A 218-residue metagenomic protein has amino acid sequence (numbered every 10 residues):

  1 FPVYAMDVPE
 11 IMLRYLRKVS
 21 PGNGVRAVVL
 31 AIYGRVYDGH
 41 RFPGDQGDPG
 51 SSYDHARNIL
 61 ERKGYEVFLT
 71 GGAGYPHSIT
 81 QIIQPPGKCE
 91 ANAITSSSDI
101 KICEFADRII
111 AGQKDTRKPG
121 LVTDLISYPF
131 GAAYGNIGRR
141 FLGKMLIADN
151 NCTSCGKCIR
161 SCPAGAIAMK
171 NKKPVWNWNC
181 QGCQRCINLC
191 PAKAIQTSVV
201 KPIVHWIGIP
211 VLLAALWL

Functional and structural regions predicted by a protein language model:
F1, A5-G135, P210-W217: FMN-binding flavodoxin-like domain, especially the glycine-rich phosphate-binding loop
H55-N58, R160, N188: Surface-exposed charge patches
G131-C183, S198-P210: Ferredoxin-like iron-sulfur electron-transfer modules
R185, L189-A194: Phosphate-binding active sites in nucleotide-utilizing proteins
